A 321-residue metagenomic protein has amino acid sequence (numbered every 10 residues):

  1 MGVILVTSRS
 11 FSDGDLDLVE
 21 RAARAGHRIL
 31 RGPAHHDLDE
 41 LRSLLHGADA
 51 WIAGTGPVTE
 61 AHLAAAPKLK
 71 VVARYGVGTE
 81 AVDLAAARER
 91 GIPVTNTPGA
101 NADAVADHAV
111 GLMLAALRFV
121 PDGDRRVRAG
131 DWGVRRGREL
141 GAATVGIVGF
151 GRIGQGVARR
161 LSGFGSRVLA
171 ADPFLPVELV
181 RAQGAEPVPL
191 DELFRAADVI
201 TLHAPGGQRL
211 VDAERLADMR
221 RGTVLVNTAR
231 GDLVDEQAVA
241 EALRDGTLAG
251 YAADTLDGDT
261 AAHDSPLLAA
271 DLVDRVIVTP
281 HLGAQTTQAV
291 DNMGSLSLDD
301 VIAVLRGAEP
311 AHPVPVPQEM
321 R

Functional and structural regions predicted by a protein language model:
M1, L69, G141-T144, G222: Phosphate-coordination loops involved in phosphoryl transfer and adenosine-cofactor binding
M1-A48, E178, R321: N-terminal glycine-/charge-rich "phosphate-binding" loop or analogous flexible N-terminal tail
G47-D124, R138: Phosphate/diphosphate ligand-binding glycine-rich loop within oxidoreductases
D49-A50, V71, V199, V224 (+2 more regions): Short, Asp-centered acidic motifs that coordinate Mg2+ and/or phosphate in catalytic or ligand-binding sites
T59-L63, P173-P266: Rossmann-like adenosine-cofactor binding region
A106-R125, R159-S166, S295-A303, A308: Oxidoreductase and adenylate-handling cofactor-binding alpha/beta cores
G123-G156: Glycine-rich NAD(P)-binding loop of Rossmann-like domains
G222, A229-R321: Rossmann-like dinucleotide-binding domain for NAD(H)/NADP(H)
